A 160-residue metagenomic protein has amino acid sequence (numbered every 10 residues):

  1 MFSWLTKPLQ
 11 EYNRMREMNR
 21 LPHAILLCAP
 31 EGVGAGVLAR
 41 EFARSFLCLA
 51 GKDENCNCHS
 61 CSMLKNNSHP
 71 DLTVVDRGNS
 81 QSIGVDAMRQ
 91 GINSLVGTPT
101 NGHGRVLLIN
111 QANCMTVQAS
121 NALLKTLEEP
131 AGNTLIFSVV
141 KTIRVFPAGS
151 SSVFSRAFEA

Functional and structural regions predicted by a protein language model:
M1-Q111, L135-F137: P-loop/Walker A NTP-binding region and its immediately flanking N-terminal helices in P-loop NTPase folds
A29, G132, S152: Short, conserved catalytic or interaction motifs in soluble domains
H69, S120, I143, S151: ATP/adenylate-binding site constellation spanning eukaryotic-like Ser/Thr protein kinases, ABC-transporter
N79, K141, E159-A160: Short, Lys/Arg-rich nucleic-acid/phosphate-binding segment
V96, N121-K141: Conserved catalytic/switch belt of AAA+ P-loop NTPases
Q111-N113, T142-I143: Conserved Walker B
V117-Q118, A148: Conserved D-loop-proximal element of ABC-family nucleotide-binding domains
A148-A160: A short helix-turn-beta junction within AAA+ P-loop NTPase domains corresponding to the substrate/partner-engaging
